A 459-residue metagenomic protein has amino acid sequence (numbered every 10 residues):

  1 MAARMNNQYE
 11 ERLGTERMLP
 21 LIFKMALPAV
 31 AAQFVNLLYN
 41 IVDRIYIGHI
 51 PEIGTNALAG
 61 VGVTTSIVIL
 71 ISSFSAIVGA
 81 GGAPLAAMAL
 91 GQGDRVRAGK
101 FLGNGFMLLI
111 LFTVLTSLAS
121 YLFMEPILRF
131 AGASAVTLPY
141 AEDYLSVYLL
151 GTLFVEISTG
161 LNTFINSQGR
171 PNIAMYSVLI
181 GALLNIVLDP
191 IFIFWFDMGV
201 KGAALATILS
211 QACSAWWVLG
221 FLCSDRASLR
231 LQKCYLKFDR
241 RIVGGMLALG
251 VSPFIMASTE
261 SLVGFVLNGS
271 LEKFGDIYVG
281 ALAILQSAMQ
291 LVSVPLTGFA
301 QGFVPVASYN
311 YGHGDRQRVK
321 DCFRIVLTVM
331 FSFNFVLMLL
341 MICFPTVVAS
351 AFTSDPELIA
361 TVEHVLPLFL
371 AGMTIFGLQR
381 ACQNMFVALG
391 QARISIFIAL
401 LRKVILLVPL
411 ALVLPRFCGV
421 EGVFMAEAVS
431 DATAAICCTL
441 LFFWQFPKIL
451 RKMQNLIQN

Functional and structural regions predicted by a protein language model:
M1-A26, A86-G151, W195-V251, A307-G372 (+1 more regions): Short alpha-helical transmembrane segments in multi-pass integral membrane proteins
L13-I53, S66-G81, L85, I110-S117 (+6 more regions): N-terminal transmembrane alpha-helices
K24-D43, V147, G181, S210-S214 (+3 more regions): Transmembrane helical elements of multi-pass membrane transporters/channels
L27, D43, G82, F123-M124 (+14 more regions): Hydrophobic/aromatic residues in alpha-helical transmembrane segments
A32, N36, N40-I47, S72-G79 (+17 more regions): Alpha-helical transmembrane segments and their lipid-water interface positions in multi-pass membrane proteins
F34, L38-A59, L128-A135, I191-M198 (+4 more regions): Helix-terminus/linker motif at the lipid-water interface of multi-pass membrane proteins
L58-L118, V155-A174, A281-P345, F376-S395: Small-residue-rich hydrophobic transmembrane alpha-helices
Y148-N166, S177-A182, A203-W216, T297-A300 (+3 more regions): Short runs within selected transmembrane alpha-helices of multi-pass transporters and secretion channels
